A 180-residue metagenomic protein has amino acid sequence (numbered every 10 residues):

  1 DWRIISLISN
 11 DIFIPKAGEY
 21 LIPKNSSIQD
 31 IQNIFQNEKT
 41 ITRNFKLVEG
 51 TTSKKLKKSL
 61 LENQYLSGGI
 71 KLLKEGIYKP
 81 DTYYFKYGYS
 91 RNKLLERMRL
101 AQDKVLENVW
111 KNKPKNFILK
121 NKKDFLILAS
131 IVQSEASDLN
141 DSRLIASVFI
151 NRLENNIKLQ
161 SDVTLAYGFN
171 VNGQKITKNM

Functional and structural regions predicted by a protein language model:
D1-V171: Conserved catalytic or metal-liganding residues and their short signature motifs at active sites of enzymes
G168-M180: C-terminal soluble interaction/assembly domains
